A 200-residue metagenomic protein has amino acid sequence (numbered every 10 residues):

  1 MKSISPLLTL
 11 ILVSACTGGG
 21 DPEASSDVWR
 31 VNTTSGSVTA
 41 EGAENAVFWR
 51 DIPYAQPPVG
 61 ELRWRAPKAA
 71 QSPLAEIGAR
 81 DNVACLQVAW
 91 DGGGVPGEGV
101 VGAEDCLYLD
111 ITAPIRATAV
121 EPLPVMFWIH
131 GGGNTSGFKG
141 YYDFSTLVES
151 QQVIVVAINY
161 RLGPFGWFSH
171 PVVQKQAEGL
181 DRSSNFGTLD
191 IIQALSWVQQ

Functional and structural regions predicted by a protein language model:
K2-T9: Sec-dependent signal peptide recognition, specifically the positively charged N-region followed immediately by
L10-T17: Hydrophobic h-region of N-terminal signal peptides that target proteins for export in Gram-negative bacteria
S14, I192-Q199: Core alpha-helical elements of the protein kinase catalytic domain, predominantly the helix directly N-terminal
T17-N185: Non-catalytic accessory segments of hydrolases
N185-I192: A generic "alpha-helical surface" signal
